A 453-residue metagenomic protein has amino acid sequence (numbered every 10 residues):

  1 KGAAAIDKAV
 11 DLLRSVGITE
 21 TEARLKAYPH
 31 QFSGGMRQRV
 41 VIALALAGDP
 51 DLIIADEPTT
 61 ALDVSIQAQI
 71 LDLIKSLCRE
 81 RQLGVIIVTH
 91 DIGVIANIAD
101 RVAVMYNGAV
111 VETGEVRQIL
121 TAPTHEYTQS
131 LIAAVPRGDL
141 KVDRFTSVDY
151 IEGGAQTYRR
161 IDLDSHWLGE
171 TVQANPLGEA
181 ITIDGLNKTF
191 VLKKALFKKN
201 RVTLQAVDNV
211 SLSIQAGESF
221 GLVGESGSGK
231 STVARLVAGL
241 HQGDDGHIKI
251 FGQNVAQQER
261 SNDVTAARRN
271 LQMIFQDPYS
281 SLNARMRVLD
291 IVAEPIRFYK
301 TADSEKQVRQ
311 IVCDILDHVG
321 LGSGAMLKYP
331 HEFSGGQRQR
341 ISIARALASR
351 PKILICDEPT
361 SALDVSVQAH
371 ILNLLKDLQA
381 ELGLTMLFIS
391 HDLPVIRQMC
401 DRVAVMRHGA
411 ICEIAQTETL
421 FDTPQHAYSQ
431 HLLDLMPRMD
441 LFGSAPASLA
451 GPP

Functional and structural regions predicted by a protein language model:
G2, Q118-P123, L196-R201, V255-Q272 (+3 more regions): ABC ATPase NBD coupling module
A4-A23, K306-G324, L433-D434: Conserved ABC ATPase "signature" region
T19-E22, V116-T182, K193-K198, T417-P453: Short catalytic/signature loops enriched in Gly
A47-D51, A348-K352: A short, proline-enriched helix->beta-strand linker immediately N-terminal to the Walker B motif in ABC-type P-loop
I95-N97, I396-Q398: A short, surface-exposed alpha-helical micro-motif characterized by mixed small hydrophobic and charged/polar residues
G246-Q257: Conserved ABC transporter NBD signature motif
